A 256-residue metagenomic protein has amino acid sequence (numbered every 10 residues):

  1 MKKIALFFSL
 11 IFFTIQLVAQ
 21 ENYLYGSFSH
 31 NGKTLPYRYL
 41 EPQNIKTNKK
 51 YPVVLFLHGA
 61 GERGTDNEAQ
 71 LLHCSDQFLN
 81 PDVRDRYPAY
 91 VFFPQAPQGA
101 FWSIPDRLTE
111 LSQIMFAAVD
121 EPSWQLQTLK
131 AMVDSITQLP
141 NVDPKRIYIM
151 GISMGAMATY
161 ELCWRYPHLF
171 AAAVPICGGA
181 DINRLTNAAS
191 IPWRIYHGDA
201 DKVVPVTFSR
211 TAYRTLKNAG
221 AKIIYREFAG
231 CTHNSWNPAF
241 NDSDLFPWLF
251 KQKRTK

Functional and structural regions predicted by a protein language model:
M1-E21: Bacterial Sec-dependent N-terminal signal peptides
L17-V53, A89, Q125-A131, M150 (+6 more regions): A domain-start/cap signature at the N-terminus of enzymes
N44-K49, S103-I152: Gly/Ser-rich "nucleophile elbow"/oxyanion-hole loop immediately N-terminal to the catalytic nucleophile in hydrolases
L55-E62, A96, A156, G198: Glycine-rich His-Gly loop
E62-L126: Active-site machinery of serine-nucleophile hydrolases
L72-D82, C177-L185, T207, T211: Alpha-helical scaffolding within the catalytic cores of extracellular/periplasmic polymer-degrading hydrolases
D134-A189: Primarily recognizes the serine-hydrolase "nucleophile elbow" in alpha/beta-hydrolase and SGNH/GDSL folds
I176, N183, P192-K256: C-terminal catalytic histidine-bearing segment of alpha/beta-hydrolase fold enzymes
